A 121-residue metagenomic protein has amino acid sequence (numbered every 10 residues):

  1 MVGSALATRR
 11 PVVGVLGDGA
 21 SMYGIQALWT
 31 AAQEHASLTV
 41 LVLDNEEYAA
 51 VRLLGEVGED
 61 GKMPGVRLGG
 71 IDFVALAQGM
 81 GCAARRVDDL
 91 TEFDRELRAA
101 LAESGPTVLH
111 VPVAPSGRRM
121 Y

Functional and structural regions predicted by a protein language model:
M1-Y121: Thiamine diphosphate
